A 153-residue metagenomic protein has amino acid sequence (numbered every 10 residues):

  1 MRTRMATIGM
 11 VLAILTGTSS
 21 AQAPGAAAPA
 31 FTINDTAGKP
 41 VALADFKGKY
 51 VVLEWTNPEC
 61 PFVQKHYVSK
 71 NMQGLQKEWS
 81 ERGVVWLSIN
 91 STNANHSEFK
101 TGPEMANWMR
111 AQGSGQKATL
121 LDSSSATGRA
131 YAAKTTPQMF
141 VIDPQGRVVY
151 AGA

Functional and structural regions predicted by a protein language model:
M1-R4: Positively charged n-region of N-terminal signal peptides that target proteins for export
T7-G17: Bacterial N-terminal signal peptides
L15-A30: N-proximal helix/coil linker or "cap" segments that precede and/or mark the start of modular domains
F31-V51: A short beta-strand-turn-helix
F46-Q64: Short active-site neighborhood of thiol/selenol oxidoreductases, capturing the structured segment around
V51-E54, V85-N90, A118-L121, Q138-V141: Structural recognition of the beta-strand scaffold that forms the well-ordered cores of secreted hydrolase catalytic
Q64-Q112, S123-G128: Structural microenvironment flanking redox-active thiols in thiol-disulfide oxidoreductases
A106-D143, V148-V149: Short, internal strand/loop/helix patches that form the active-site neighborhood or redox-interaction surface
